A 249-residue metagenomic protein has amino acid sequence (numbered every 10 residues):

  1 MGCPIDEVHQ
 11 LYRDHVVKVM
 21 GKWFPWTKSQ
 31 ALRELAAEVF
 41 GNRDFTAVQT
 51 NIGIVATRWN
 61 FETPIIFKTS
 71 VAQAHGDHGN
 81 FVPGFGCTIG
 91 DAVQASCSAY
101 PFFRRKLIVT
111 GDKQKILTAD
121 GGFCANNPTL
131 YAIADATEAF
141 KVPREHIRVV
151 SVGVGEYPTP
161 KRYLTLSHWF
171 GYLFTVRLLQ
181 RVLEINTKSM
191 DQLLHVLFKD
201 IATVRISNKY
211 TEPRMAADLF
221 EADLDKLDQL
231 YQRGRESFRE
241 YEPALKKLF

Functional and structural regions predicted by a protein language model:
M1-F40, V71, G79-V82, D91-V93 (+1 more regions): Patatin-like phospholipase
M1-Q10, T129-V149: Classical protein tyrosine phosphatase
I5, H9, S29-R33, G86 (+5 more regions): Generic preference for well-ordered alpha-helical elements
K18, A47-E138, L173: Active-site gating loop/helix substructures
I54-F61, V71, V150-P158, N208-E212: Glycine-rich beta-alpha junction loops
V55, I65-F67, L117, R148-V152 (+1 more regions): Hydrophobic/aromatic beta-strand patches that form the interior of the parallel beta-sheet core in alpha/beta enzyme
F67-S70, T129-Y131, K161-W169, I185 (+2 more regions): Short coil/turn segments at secondary-structure boundaries
R104-K115, F123-A125, F140-R144, V154-T159 (+1 more regions): C-terminal helical/tail subdomains of lipid-metabolizing enzymes
